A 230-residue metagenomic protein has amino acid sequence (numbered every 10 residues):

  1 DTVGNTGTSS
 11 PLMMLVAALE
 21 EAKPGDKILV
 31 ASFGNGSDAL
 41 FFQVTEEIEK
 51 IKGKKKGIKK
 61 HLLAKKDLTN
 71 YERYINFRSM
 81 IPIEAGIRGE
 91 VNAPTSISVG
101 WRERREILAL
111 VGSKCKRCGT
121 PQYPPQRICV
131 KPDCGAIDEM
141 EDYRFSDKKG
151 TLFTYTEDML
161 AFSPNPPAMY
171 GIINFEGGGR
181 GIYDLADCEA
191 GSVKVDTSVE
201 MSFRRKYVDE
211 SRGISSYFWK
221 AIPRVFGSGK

Functional and structural regions predicted by a protein language model:
D1-R88: Claisen-condensing/thiolase-fold acyl-transfer catalytic domains that form or cleave C-C bonds in fatty acid
V30, L152, M201-S202: A generic structural signal for residues embedded in beta-strands
G89-K149: Cys/His-rich short segments
L160-I172, S216: Short aromatic-glycine-enriched beta-strand elements
Y170-G177, D184, K220-A221: Short, acidic/hydrophobic/Gly-rich beta-strand patch recurrent on exposed beta strands that often constitutes part
D187-M201: Short nucleic-acid-contacting surface segments enriched for D/E, G, S/T with interspersed K/R
S202-K230: OB-fold/S1-family single-stranded nucleic acid-binding modules
